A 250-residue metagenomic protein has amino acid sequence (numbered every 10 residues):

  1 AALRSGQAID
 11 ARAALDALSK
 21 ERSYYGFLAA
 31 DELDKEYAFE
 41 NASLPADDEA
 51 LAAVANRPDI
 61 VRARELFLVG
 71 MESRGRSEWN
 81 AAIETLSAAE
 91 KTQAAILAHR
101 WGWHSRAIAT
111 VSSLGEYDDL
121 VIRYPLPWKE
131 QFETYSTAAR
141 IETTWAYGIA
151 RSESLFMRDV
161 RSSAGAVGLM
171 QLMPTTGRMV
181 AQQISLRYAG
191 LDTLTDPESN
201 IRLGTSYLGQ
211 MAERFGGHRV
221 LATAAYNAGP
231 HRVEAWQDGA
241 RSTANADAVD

Functional and structural regions predicted by a protein language model:
S5-D16, F27-E32, R62, R74-D250: Catalytic glycan-binding domains that act on GlcNAc-containing polysaccharides
K20-A42: Long, contiguous interaction/recruitment modules in multidomain scaffold/adaptor proteins
E21, A50-L51, A82: Structural signature of alpha-solenoid helical repeat scaffolds
K35-D48, G70-N80, I108: Repeat-mediated protein-protein interaction surfaces in helical alpha-solenoids
L44-R57, L120-R123: TPR-adjacent "capping" and linker segments in tetratricopeptide-repeat scaffold/adaptor proteins
